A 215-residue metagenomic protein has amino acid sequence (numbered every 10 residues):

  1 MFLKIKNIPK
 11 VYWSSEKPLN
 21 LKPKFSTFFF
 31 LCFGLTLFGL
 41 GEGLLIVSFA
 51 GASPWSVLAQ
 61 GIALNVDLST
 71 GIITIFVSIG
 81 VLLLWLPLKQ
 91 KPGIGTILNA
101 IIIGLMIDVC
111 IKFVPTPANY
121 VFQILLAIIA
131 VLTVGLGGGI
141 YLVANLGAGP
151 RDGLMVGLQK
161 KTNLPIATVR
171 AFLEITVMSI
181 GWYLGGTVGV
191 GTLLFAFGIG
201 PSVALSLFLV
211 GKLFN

Functional and structural regions predicted by a protein language model:
F2-N215: Core subunits and conserved enzymes of cellular information-processing and envelope-translocation systems across
